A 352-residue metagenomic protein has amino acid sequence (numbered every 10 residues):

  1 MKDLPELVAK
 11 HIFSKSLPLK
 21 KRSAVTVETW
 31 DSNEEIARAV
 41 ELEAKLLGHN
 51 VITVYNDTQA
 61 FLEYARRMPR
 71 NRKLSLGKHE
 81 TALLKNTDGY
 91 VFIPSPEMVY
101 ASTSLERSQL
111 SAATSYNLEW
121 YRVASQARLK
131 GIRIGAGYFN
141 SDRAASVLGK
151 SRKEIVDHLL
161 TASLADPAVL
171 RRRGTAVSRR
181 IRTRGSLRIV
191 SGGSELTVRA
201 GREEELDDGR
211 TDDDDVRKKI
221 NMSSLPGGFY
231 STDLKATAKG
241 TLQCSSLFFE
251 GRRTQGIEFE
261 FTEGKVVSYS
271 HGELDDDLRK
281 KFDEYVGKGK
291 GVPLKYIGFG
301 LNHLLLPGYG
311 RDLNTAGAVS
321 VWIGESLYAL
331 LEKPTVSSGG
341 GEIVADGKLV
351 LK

Functional and structural regions predicted by a protein language model:
M1-K239: Active-site bordering "gate/hinge" segments that shape substrate access to catalytic or cofactor-binding pockets
G174-T175, T183-R184, P226-F229, L242-L247 (+3 more regions): Glycine-rich, charged/polar anion/phosphate-binding loops that engage phosphate groups from diverse ligands
G192-G193, A200-R202, F261-K265, G339: Short acidic-glycine loop/turn motifs at beta-strand connectors
A200-L206, D275, K348-K352: A short, sequence-level motif marking secondary-structure junctions
G201-E203, S245-F248, T262, H271-L274 (+1 more regions): Histidine- and/or cysteine-centered catalytic micro-motif in compact active-site loops
M222-Y269: Oxyanion-binding "anion nests"
R252, S268-E332: Dual-mode signal for accessory low-complexity, basic/Gly-rich regions
S320-K352: Intrinsically disordered terminal and processing segments
